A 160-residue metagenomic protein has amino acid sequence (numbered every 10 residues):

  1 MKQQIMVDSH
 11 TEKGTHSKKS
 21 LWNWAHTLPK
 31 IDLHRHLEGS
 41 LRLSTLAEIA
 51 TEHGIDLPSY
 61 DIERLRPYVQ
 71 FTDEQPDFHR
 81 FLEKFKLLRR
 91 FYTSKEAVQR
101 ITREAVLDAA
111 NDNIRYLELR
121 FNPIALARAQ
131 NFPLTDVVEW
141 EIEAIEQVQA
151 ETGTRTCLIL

Functional and structural regions predicted by a protein language model:
K2-L160: Metal-cofactor-binding active-site regions of metalloenzymes
